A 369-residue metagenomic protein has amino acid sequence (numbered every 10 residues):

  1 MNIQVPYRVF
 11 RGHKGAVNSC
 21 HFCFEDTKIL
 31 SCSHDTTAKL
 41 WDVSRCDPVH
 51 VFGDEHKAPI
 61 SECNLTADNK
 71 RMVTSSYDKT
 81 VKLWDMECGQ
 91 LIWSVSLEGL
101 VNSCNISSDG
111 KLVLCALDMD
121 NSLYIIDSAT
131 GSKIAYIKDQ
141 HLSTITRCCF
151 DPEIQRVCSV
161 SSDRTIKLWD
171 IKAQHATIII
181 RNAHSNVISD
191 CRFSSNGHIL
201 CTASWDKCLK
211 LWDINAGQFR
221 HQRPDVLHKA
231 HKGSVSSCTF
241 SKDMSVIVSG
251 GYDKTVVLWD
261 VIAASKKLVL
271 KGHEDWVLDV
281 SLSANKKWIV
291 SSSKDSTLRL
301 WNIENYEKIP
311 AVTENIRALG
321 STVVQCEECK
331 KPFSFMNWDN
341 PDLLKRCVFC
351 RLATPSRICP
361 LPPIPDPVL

Functional and structural regions predicted by a protein language model:
P6, A16, E25, P48 (+16 more regions): WD40/WD-repeat beta-propeller blade-loop signature
F10-V17, G53-I60, V95-V101, K138-I145 (+4 more regions): WD40/WD-repeat beta-propeller blade N-cap
H21-D26, N64-N69, N105-G110, C149-Q155 (+3 more regions): Loop/turn segments within WD40 beta-propeller blades
C32-D35, S75-D78, A116-M119, V160-D163 (+3 more regions): Conserved strand-to-loop turn within each blade of WD40 beta-propeller repeats
A38-W41, V81-W84, L123-D127, I166-D170 (+3 more regions): WD40-repeat beta-propellers
V43-C46, M86-G89, S128-G131, I171-Q174 (+3 more regions): Short loop/turn segments that connect beta-strands within beta-propeller blades
A284, K294-T297, E304-L369: Terminal intrinsically disordered, low-complexity extensions flanking WD-repeat/beta-propeller proteins
